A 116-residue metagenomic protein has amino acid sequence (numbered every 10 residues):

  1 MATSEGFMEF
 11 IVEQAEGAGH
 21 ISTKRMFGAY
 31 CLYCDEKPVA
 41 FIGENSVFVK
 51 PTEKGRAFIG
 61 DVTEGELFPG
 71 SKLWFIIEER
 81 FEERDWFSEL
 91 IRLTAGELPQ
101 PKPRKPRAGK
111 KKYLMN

Functional and structural regions predicted by a protein language model:
M1-N116: Charge-dense, helix-prone N-terminal extensions
